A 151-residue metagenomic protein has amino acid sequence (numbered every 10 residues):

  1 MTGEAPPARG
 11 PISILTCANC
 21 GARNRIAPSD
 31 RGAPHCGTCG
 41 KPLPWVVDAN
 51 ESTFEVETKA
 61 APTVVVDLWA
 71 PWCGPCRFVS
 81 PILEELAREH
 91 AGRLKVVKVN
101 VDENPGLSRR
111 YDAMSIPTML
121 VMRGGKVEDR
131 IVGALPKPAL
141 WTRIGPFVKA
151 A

Functional and structural regions predicted by a protein language model:
I12-I14, A33, A70: Residues immediately within or flanking Cys/His clusters that coordinate Zn2+ in small zinc-binding modules
C17-C20, C36-C39: Short cysteine-rich clusters marking metal-coordination/redox-active sites
N24, G40-L43, S80: Cys/His-rich microdomains that often coordinate metals
R25-P34: Short linker/helix segments within small regulatory modules
V47-V64: A short beta-strand-turn-helix
A49, L68, S80-G106, A113-I116: Thiol-based oxidoreductase modules, predominantly thioredoxin-like and allied folds used for disulfide exchange
A61-P62, W69-W72, S115: Short pre-active-site segment immediately N-terminal to redox-active cysteine/selenocysteine motifs in thiol-based
S115-A151: Non-catalytic, surface beta->alpha helical segment in thiol-disulfide oxidoreductase systems
